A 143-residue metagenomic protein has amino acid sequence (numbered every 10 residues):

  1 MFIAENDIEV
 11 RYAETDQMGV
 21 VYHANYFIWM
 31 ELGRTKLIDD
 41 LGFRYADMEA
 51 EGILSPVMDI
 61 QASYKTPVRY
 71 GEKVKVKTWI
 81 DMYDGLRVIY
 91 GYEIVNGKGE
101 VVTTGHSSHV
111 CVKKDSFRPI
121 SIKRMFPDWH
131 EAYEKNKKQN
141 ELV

Functional and structural regions predicted by a protein language model:
F2-V57, K114-V143: Hot-dog-fold acyl-thioester-processing enzymes
A4-N6, V101-G105: Short beta-strand segments
D7-R11, S63, S108: Generic structural detector for well-ordered beta-strands
E14, I94-V95, C111-V112: Hydrophobic beta-strand positions
L37-Y83, R87-V88, V102, V110: Hydrophobic beta-strand-centered segment that forms part of the acyl-chain substrate-binding groove
Y90-G99: Short, compositionally biased
G105-S107, K123: Short hydrophobic alpha-helix segments
